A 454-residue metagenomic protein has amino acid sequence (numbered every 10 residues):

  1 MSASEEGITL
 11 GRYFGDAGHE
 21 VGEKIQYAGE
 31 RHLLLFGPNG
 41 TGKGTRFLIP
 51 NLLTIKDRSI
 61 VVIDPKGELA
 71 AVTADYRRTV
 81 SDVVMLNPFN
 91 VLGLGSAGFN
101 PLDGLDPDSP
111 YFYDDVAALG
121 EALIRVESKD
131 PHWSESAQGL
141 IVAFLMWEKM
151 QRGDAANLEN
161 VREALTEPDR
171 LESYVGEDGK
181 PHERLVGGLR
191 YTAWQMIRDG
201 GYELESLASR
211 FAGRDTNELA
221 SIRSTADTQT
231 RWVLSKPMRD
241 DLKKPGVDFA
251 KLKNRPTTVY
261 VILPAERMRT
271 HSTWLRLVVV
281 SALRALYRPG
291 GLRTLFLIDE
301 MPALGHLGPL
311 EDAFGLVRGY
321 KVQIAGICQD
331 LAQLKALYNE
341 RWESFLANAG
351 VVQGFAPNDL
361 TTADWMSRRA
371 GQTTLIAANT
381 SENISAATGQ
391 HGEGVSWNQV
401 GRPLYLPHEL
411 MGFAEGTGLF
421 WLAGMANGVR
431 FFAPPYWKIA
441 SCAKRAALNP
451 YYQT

Functional and structural regions predicted by a protein language model:
E6-E20, K24-V322, L337, V400 (+2 more regions): P-loop NTPase motor domains
F314-L422: Conserved ATP-driven motor cores of ASCE-family P-loop NTPases powering translocation/secretion/packaging/pilus
